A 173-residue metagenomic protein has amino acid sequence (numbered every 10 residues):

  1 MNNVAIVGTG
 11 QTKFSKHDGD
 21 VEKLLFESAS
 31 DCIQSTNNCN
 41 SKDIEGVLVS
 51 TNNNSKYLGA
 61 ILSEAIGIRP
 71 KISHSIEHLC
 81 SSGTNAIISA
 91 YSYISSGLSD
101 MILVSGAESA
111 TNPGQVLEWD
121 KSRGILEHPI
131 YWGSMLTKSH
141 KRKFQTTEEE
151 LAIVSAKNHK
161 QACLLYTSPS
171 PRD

Functional and structural regions predicted by a protein language model:
M1-E22, R142-K143, E149-K157, Q161-A162: Condensing-enzyme catalytic core mediating Claisen C-C bond formation in acyl metabolism
V21-S35: Short catalytic helix/loop segments, enriched in acidic residues and glycine and frequently bearing histidine
D31-D43, K141-Q145: Phosphate/pyrophosphate-binding loops at sites that engage ATP/ADP/AMP, CoA/4′-phosphopantetheine, polyphosphate
D43-S50: Short glycine-rich phosphate-binding loop at a beta-alpha junction
T51-S105, S109-G133, S168: Conserved catalytic cysteine-centered active-site region of acyl-thioester-dependent Claisen-condensing enzymes
W132-H140: A gly/proline- and charged-residue-enriched helix-loop-helix capping module
Y166-D173: Conserved small/polar residues in nucleotide/adenosyl-binding loops
